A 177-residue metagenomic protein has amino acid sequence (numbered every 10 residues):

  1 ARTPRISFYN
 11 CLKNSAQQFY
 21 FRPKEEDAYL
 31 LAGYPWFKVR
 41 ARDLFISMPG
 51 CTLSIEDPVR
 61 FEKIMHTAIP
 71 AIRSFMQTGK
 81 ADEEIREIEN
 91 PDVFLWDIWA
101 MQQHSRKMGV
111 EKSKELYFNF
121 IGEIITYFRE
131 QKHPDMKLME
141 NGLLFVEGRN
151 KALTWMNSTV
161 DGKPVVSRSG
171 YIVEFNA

Functional and structural regions predicted by a protein language model:
R2-Q102, Y171-V173: Substrate-binding groove/exosite segments of carbohydrate-active enzymes
E62-H66, E115-G122: Beta-strand segments within the central parallel beta-sheet cores of soluble alpha/beta enzyme folds
F75-W96, Q102-N119, T126-A177: The feature captures the catalytic groove of carbohydrate-active enzymes
